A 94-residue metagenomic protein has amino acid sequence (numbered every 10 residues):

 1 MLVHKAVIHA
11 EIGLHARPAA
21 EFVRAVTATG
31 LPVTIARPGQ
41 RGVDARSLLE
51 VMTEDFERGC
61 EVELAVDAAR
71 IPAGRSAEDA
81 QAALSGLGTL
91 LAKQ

Functional and structural regions predicted by a protein language model:
M1-A10: Short amphipathic
L2, L14, L31, L48-L49 (+2 more regions): Generic detector of leucine side chains in alpha-helical contexts
H9-R46, E50, E54: Compact, glycine-rich, soluble single-domain proteins
D55-Q94: C-terminal structural segments of small proteins and small subunits
